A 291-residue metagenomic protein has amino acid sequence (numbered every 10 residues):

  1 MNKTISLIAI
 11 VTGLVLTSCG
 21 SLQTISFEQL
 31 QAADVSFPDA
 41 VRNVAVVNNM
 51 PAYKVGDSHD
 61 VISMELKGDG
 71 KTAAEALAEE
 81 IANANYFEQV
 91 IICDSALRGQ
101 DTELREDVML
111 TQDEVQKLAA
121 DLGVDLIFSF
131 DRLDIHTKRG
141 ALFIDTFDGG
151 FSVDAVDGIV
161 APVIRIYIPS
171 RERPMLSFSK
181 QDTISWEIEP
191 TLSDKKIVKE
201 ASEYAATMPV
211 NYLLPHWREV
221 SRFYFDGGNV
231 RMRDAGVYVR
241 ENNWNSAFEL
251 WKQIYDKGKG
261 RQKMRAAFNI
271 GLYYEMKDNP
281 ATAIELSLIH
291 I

Functional and structural regions predicted by a protein language model:
L16-S18: C-terminal motif of bacterial Sec signal peptides marking the signal peptidase cleavage site
G20-Q23: Bacterial signal peptide processing site
A40, V46-S129, L133, R171-R173: N-terminal segment of the mature soluble domain
D101, R105, F147-A161, I166-Y204: Short secondary-structure boundary motifs at beta->alpha junctions and helix caps
D107-S170, N245-E249, I254-A266, L272 (+1 more regions): Surface-exposed short loop/turn segments
T191-K196, L213-R233, G258-K259: TPR-adjacent "capping" and linker segments in tetratricopeptide-repeat scaffold/adaptor proteins
D226-Q253, K257: Alpha-helical segment of the N-proximal tetratricopeptide repeat
I289-I291: Conserved small/polar residues in nucleotide/adenosyl-binding loops
